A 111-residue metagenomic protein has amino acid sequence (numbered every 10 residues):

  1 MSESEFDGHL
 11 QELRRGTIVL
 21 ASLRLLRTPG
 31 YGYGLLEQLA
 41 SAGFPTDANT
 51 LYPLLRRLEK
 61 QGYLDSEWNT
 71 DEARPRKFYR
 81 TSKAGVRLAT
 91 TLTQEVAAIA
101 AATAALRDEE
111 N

Functional and structural regions predicted by a protein language model:
M1-Q11: Short, Lys/Arg-enriched N-terminal segment that forms or immediately precedes the first helix of a structured domain
L10-Y52: N-terminal helix-turn-helix DNA-binding core of bacterial DNA-binding proteins
A48, R74-P75: Short, aromatic/basic-enriched loop-to-helix "N-cap" motif that marks the start of an alpha-helix at regulatory
L51-Q61: Basic amphipathic alpha-helical segments that dock to polyanions
Q61-R74, R80: Beta-hairpin "wing" of winged helix-turn-helix
P75-L92: Basic, amphipathic "hinge/linker" alpha-helix immediately C-terminal to the N-terminal HTH DNA-binding motif
R87-N111: Amphipathic alpha-helical dimerization/coiled-coil segments that flank or bridge DNA-binding/regulatory modules
